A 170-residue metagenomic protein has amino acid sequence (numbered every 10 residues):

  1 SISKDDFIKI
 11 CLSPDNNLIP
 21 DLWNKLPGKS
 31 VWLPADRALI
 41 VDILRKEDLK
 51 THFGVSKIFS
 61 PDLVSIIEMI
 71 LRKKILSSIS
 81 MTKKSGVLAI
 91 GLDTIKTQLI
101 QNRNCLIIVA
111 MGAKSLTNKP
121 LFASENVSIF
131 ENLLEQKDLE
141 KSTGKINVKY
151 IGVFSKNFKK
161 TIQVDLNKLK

Functional and structural regions predicted by a protein language model:
S1-V55: N-terminal cysteine/histidine-rich coordination modules
I2, A38-I40, G112-S115, D138 (+1 more regions): Conserved nucleotide-binding/hydrolysis micro-motifs of P-loop NTPases
S30, R45, L71, G91 (+7 more regions): Helical mechanochemical/support elements of P-loop NTPase systems and associated helical scaffolds
W32-P34, I107-I108, K149-V153: Short cationic amphipathic helices and targeting signals
A38-S115: Extended interfacial segments that mediate partner engagement and assembly in macromolecular machines
R103, P120-E125: Short helix-coil boundary/hinge micro-motifs
T117-K119, K141: Short glycine-/acidic-enriched loop or helix-start segments at secondary-structure transitions that form or flank
E125-K170: Short basic, glycine-rich beta-strand/loop surfaces that mediate nucleic-acid
